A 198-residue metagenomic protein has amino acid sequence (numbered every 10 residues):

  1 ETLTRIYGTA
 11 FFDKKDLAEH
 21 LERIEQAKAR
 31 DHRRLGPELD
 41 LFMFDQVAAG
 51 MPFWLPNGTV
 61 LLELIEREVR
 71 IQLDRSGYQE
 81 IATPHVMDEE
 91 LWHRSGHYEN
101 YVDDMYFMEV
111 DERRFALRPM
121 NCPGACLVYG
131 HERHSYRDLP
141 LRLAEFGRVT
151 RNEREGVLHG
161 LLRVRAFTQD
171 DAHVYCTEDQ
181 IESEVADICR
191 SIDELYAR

Functional and structural regions predicted by a protein language model:
E1-L158, L162, V174, D193 (+1 more regions): Auxiliary tRNA-acceptor-end handling modules of aminoacyl-tRNA synthetases
Q169-D171: Catalytic palm active-site di-aspartate
T177-R198: Long hydrophobic segments that form regular secondary structure
